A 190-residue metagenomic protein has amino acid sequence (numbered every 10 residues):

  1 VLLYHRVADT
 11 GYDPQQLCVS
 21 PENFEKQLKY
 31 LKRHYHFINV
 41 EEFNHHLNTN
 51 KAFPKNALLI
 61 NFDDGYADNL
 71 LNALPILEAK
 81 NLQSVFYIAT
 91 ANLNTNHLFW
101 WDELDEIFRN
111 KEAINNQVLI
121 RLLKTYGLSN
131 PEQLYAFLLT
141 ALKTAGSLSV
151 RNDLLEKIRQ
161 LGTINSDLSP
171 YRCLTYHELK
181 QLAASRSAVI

Functional and structural regions predicted by a protein language model:
V1-I190: Catalytic alpha-helical scaffold of carbohydrate-active enzymes acting on polysaccharides/glycoconjugates
